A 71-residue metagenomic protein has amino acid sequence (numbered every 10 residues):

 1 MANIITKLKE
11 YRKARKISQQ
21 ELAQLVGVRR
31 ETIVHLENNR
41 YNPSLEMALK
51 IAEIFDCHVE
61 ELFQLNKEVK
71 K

Functional and structural regions predicted by a protein language model:
T6-E21, L25: Short basic helix-loop element that most often maps to the first helix and adjoining turn of HTH DNA-binding modules
E21, T32, E61: Residues in the helix-turn-helix
V28-Y41: Recognition helix of helix-turn-helix/homeodomain-like DNA-binding domains that insert into the DNA major groove
E46-E61: DNA major-groove recognition helix of helix-turn-helix/homeodomain DNA-binding modules
F63-K71: Short, charged recognition helix plus adjacent turn of helix-turn-helix-like nucleic-acid-binding domains
